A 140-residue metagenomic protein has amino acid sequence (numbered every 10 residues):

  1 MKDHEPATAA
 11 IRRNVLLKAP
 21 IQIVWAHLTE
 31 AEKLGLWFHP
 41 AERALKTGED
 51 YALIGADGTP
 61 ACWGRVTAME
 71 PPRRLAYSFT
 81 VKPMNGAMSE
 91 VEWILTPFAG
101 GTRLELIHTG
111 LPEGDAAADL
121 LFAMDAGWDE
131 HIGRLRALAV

Functional and structural regions predicted by a protein language model:
M1-R12: Short acidic N-proximal helix/loop "leader" segments that mark the beginning of a domain or an inter-domain linker
P6, G110-V140: A conserved amphipathic terminal alpha-helix motif
R12-R13, A19, I23, T29-W63 (+1 more regions): Short beta-edge strand/loop motif at the mouth of beta-sheet-based domains
R13-L17, W93, L106-H108: A structural signal for short, well-ordered beta-strand segments
I21, L28-A31, D125-W128, I132: Short amphipathic alpha-helical/adjacent loop interface patches that line ligand and macromolecule-binding sites
V24, L34, Y51, V66 (+4 more regions): Hydrophobic pocket/interface hotspot
L28, F38, F79, A139: Short, flexible helix/strand-to-coil boundary loops that buttress conserved ligand/catalytic motifs in alpha/beta
H39-R43, T59-G101, T109-P112: Hydrophobic-ligand binding "helix-grip"
